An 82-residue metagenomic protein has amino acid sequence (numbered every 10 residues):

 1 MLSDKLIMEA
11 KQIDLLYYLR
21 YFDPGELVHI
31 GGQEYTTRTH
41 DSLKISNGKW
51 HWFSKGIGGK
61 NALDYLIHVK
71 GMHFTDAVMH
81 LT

Functional and structural regions predicted by a protein language model:
M1-T82: N-terminal structured subdomain of primase-like DNA metabolism proteins
